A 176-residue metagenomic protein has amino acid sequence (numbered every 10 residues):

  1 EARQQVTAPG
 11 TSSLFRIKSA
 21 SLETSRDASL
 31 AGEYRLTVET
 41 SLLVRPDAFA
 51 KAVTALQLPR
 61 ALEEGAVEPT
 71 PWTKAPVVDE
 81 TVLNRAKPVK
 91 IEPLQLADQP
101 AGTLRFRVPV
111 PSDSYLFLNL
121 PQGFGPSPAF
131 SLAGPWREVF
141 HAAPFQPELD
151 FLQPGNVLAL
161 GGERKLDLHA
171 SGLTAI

Functional and structural regions predicted by a protein language model:
E1-I176: Acidic, low-complexity Ser/Thr/Gly/Pro-rich repeat segments typical of extracellular/periplasmic and surface-exposed
